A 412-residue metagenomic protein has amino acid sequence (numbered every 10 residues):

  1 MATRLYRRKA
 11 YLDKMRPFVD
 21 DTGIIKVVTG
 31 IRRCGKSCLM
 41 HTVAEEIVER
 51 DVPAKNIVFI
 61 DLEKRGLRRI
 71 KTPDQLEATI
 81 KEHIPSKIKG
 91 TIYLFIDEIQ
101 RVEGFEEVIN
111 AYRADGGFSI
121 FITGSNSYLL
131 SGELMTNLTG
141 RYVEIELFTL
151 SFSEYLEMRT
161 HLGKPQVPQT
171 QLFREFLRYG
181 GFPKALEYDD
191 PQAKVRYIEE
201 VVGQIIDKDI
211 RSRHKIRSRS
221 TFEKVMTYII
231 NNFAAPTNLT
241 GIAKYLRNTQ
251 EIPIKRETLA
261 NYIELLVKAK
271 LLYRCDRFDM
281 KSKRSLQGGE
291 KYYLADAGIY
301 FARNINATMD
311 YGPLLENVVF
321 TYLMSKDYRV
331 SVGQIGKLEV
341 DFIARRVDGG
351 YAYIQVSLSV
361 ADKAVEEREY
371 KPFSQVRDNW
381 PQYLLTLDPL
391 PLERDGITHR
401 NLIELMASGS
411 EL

Functional and structural regions predicted by a protein language model:
M1-R16: N-terminal pre-Walker A segment at the start of P-loop NTPase domains
V28: Hydrophobic anchor at the beta1->P-loop junction of P-loop NTPases
K36: Conserved lysine of the Walker
L39: Hydrophobic positions on the alpha1 helix immediately C-terminal to the Walker A/P-loop
I60-K89: Short glycine-rich substrate-engagement loop in P-loop NTPases that contacts/grips substrate
S125-S127, G132-P236: Interdomain motor-coupling "hinge/lid" segment immediately C-terminal to the ATP-binding subdomain of NTP-driven enzymes
P191-G350: Accessory nucleic acid-recognition modules appended to NTPase machines
D388-L412: Domain-level recognition of nuclease-like catalytic cores that cleave nucleotide substrates
